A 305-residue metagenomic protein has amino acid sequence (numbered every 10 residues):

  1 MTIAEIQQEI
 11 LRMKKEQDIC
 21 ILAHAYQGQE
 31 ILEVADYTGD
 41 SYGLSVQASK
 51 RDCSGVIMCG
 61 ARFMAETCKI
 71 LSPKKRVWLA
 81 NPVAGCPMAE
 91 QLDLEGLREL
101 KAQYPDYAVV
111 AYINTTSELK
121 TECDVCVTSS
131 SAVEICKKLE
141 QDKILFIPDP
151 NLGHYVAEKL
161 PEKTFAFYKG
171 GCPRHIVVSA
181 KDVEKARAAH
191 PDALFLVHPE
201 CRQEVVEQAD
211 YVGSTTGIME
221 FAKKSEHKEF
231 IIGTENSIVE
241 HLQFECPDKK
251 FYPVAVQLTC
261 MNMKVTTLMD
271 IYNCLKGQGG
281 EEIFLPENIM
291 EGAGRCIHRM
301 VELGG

Functional and structural regions predicted by a protein language model:
M1-I232, I238-G305: Active-site loop-to-helix "anion-binding N-cap" substructures in soluble metabolic enzymes
